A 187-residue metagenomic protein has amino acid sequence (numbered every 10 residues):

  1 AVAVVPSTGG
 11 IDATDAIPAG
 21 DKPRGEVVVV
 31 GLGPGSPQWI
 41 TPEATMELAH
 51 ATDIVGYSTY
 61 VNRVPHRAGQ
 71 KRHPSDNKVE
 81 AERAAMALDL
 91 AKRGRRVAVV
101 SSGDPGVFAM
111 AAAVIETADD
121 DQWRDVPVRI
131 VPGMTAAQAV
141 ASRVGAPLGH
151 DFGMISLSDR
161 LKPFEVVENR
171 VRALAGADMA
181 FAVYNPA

Functional and structural regions predicted by a protein language model:
A1-P37, P42-M134, A139: Class I S-adenosyl-L-methionine
A1-V27, P127, T135-A187: Beta-strand/loop-alpha-helix module characteristic of Rossmann-like adenine-cofactor folds
